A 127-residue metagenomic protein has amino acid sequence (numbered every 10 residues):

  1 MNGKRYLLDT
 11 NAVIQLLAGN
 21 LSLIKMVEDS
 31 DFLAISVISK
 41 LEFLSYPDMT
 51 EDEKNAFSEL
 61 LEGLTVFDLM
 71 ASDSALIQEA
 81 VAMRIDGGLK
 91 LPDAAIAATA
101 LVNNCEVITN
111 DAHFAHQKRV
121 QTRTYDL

Functional and structural regions predicted by a protein language model:
N2-R5, L23-L91, A95-I108, Q117-V120 (+1 more regions): PIN-domain endoribonuclease scaffold, especially VapC-family toxins
Y6-A12: Asp-based phosphoryl-transfer active-site loop
A12, S39, D111-H113: Short, flexible active-site-adjacent loop segments at beta-strand->alpha-helix junctions, enriched in small/polar
V13-Q15, A97, A115: General alpha-helical segment detector with a strong preference for membrane-spanning helices and helix-boundary regions
Q15-L16, S72: Soluble or luminal CAZymes and related metallo-dependent hydrolases
L16-L17, L44: Short acidic/glycine-rich loop or secondary-structure boundary segments that cap or lie
L17-N20, T109-H113: Short, polar loop motifs at secondary-structure junctions
